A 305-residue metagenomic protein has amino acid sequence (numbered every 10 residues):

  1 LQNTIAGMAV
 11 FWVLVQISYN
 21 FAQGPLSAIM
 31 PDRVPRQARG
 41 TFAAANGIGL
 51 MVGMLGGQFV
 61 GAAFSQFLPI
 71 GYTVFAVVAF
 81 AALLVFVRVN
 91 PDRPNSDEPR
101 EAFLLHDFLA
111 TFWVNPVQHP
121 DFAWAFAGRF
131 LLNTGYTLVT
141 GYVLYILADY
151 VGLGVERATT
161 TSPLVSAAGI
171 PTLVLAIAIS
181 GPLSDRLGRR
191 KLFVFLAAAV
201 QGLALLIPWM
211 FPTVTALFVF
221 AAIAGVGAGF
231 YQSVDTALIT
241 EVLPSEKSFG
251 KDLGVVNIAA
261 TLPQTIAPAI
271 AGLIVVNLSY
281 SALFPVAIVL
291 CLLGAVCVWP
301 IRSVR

Functional and structural regions predicted by a protein language model:
L1, L192-I207: Structural signature of the two symmetry-related core transmembrane helices
L1-F11, W209-F220: Helix-loop junctions at membrane interfaces in 12-TM secondary transporters
R36-A45, T159, E246-V256: Loop-to-transmembrane helix entry/capping segments in MFS-fold secondary transporters and related SLC/MFSD carriers
G40-A62, N257-A267: Glycine-rich segments within core transmembrane alpha-helices of 12-TM secondary carriers
A62-V77, I270-C291: A membrane-interface helix-boundary motif in multi-pass transporters
P94-A127: Juxtamembrane intracellular "pre-TM" segments in multi-pass secondary transporters
G141-T160: Short amphipathic helix-loop junctions that connect adjacent transmembrane helices in Major Facilitator Superfamily/SLC
A176-R189, V275: Helix-to-loop junctions at the C-terminal end of transmembrane segments in multipass secondary transporters
